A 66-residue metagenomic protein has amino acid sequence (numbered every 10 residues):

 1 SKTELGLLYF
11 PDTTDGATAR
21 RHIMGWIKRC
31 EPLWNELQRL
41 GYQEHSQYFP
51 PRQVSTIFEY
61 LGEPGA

Functional and structural regions predicted by a protein language model:
K2: Helix-turn-helix DNA-binding elements, focusing on the entry/boundary residues of the two helices that contact DNA
L5-G6, F10: The alpha-helix within a helix-turn-helix
P11-Y48: Major-groove DNA-recognition helix of helix-turn-helix-type DNA-binding domains
Q47-A66: A short, Lys/Arg-enriched interface patch at domain edges and termini
